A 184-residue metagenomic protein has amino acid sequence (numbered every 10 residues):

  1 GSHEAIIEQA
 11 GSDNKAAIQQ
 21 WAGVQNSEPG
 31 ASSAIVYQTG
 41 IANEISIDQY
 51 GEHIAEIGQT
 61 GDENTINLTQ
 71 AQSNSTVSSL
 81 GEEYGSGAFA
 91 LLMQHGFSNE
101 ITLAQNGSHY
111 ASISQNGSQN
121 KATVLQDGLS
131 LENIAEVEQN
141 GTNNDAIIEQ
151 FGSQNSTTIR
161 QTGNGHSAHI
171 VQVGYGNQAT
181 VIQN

Functional and structural regions predicted by a protein language model:
G1-N184: Low-complexity repeat regions of mature extracellularly deployed or surface/particle-associated proteins
